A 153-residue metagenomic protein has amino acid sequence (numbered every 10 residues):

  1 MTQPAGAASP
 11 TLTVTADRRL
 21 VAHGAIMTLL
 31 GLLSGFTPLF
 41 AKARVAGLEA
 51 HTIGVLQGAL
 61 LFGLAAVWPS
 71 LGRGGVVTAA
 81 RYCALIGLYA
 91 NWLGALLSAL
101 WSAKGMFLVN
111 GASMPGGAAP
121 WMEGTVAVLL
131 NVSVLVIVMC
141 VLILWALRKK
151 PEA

Functional and structural regions predicted by a protein language model:
T2-R19, T37-A46, L61-Y82, L100-V109 (+1 more regions): Juxtamembrane membrane-water interface segments of multi-pass membrane proteins, especially cytoplasmic-side
T15-A16, L30-L32, A112-S113: A generic short-segment signal for beta-strand/edge and adjacent turn/coil regions
L20-T37, L48-W68, C83-L100, L130-W145: Hydrophobic cores of alpha-helical transmembrane segments in multi-pass integral membrane proteins
F107-G117: Membrane-interfacial helical/loop segments at transmembrane boundaries in membrane proteins
G116-L135: Individual transmembrane alpha-helices with interfacial aromatic-anchor signatures
